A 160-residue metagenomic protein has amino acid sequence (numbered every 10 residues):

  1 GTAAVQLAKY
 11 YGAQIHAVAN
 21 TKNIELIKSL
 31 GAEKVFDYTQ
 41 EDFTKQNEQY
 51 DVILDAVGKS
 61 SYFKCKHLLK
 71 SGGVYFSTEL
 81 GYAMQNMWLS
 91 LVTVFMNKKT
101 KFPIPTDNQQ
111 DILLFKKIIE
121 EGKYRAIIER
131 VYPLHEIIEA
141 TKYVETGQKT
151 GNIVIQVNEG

Functional and structural regions predicted by a protein language model:
G1-G160: Terminal helix/beta-alpha structural elements that buttress the NAD(P)+-binding lobe
